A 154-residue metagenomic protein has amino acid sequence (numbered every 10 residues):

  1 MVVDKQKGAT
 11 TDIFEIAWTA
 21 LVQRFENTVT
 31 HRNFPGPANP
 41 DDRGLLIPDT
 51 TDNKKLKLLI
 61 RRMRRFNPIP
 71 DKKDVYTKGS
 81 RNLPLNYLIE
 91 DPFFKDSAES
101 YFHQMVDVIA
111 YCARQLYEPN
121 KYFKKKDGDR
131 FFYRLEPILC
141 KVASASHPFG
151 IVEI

Functional and structural regions predicted by a protein language model:
M1-I154: Phosphate-ester processing/binding pockets and catalytic centers
